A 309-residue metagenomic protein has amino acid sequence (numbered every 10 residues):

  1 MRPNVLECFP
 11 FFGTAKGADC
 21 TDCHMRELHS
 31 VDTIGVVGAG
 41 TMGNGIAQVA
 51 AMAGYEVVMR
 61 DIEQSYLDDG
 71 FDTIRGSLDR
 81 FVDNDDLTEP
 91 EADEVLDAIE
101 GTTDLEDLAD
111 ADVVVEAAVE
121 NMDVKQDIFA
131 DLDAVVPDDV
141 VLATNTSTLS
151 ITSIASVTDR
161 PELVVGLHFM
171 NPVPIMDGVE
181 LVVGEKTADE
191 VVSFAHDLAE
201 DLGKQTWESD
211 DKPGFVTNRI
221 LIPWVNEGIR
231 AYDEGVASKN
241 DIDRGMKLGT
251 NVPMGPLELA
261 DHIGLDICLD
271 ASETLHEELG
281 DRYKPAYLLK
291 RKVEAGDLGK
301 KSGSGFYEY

Functional and structural regions predicted by a protein language model:
R2-G13, G17-L28, E200-Q205, D210 (+2 more regions): NAD(P)-dependent Rossmann-like dehydrogenase/reductase catalytic/cofactor-binding core
L6-F12, C20-N84, E94, V135: NAD(P)+-binding Rossmann beta1-loop-alpha1 motif at the extreme N-terminus of oxidoreductases
H24-H29, T33-T41, I46-E56, V157-T158 (+6 more regions): ATP-dependent carboxylate/acyl-activation modules
V58, E100, V115, V165-L167 (+1 more regions): Hydrophobic/aromatic beta-strand patches that form the interior of the parallel beta-sheet core in alpha/beta enzyme
V58, P90, L221-N226, T250: Structural/interface elements that position substrates and couple domains in central-metabolism enzymes
R80-V141: Rossmann-like NAD(P)-binding element
V141-D210, N218: Rossmann-fold dinucleotide-binding core
